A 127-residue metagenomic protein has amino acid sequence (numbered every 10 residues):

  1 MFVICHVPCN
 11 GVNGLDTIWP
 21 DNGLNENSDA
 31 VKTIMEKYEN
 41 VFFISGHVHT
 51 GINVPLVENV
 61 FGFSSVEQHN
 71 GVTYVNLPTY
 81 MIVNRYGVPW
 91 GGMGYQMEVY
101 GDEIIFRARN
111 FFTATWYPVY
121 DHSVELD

Functional and structural regions predicted by a protein language model:
M1-S45, N53-E58: Active-site-proximal segments of metal-dependent phosphoesterases and phosphodiesterases across multiple
V48: Active-site loop->helix "elbow" adjoining a glycine-rich segment at hydrolase catalytic centers
G51-D127: Binuclear metal-dependent phosphoesterase catalytic core
